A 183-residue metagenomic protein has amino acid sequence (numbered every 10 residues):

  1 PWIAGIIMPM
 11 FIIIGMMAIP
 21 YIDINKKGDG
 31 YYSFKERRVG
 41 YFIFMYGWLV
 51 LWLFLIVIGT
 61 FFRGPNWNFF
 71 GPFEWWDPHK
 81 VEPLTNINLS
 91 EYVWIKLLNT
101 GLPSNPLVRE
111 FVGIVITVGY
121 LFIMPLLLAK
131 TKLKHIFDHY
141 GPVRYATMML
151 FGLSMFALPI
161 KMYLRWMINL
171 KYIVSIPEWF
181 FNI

Functional and structural regions predicted by a protein language model:
P1-I183: Hydrophobic cores of alpha-helical transmembrane segments in multi-pass integral membrane proteins
